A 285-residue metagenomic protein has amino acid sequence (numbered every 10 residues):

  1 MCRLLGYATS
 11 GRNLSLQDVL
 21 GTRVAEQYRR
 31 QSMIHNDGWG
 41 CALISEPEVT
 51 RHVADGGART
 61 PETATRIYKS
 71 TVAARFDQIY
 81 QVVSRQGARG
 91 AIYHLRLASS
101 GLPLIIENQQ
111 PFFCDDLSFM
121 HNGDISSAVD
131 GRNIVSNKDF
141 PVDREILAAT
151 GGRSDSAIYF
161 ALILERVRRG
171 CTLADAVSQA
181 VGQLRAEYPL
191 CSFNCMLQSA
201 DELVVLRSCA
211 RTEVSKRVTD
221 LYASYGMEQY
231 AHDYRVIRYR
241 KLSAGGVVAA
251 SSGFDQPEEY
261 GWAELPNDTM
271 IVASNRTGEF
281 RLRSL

Functional and structural regions predicted by a protein language model:
M1-L285: N-terminal segments that mediate ammonia production and transfer in glutamine-dependent amidotransferase systems
